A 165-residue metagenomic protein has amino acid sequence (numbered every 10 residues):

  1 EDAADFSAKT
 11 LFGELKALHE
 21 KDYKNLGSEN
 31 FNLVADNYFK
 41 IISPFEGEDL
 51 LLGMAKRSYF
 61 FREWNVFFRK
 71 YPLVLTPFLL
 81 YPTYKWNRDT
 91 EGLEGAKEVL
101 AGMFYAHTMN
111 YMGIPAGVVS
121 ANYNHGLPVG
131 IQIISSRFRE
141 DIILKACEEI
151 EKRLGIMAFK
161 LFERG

Functional and structural regions predicted by a protein language model:
E1: Acidic-enriched catalytic cores of C-N bond-cleaving enzymes acting on peptides and small amides
K9-R62, P115-P128: Short helix-loop capping/hinge segments that flank enzyme active sites or metal/cofactor-binding pockets
T10, L52, T83-M103: Short, surface-exposed loop/helix-turn segments at secondary-structure junctions that function as lids/hinges flanking
L51, R62, N110-G165: Structural helix-boundary/capping segments
Y71: An anion/phosphate-binding loop that grips the pyrophosphate of nucleotide cofactors and donors
L79: Short glycine-/small-residue-rich Rossmann-like dinucleotide-binding loops
